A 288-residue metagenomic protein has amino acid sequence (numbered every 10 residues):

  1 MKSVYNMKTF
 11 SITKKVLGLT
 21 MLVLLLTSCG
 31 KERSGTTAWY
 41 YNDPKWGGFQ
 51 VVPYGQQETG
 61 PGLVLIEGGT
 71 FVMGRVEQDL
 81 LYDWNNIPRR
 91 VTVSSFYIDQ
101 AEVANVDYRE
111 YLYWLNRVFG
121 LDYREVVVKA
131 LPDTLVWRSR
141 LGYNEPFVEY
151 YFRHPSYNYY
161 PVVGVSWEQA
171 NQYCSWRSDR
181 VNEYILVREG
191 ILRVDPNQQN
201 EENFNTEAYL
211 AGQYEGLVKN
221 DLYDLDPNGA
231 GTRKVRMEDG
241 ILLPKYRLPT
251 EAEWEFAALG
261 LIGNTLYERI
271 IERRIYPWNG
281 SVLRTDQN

Functional and structural regions predicted by a protein language model:
V4-L17: Bacterial N-terminal signal peptides that target proteins for export
V16-L24: Sec-dependent N-terminal signal peptides
L26-S28: C-terminal motif of bacterial Sec signal peptides marking the signal peptidase cleavage site
R33-K45, L65-I66, V72, E77 (+3 more regions): Functional-site microenvironments in short loops/helix caps that host divalent-cation chemistry
W46-Y54: Basic K/R-rich, polyanion-interacting modules in nucleoproteins and related proteins
G55-F147, N158-V181: A short glycine-rich, aromatic-capped structural motif
